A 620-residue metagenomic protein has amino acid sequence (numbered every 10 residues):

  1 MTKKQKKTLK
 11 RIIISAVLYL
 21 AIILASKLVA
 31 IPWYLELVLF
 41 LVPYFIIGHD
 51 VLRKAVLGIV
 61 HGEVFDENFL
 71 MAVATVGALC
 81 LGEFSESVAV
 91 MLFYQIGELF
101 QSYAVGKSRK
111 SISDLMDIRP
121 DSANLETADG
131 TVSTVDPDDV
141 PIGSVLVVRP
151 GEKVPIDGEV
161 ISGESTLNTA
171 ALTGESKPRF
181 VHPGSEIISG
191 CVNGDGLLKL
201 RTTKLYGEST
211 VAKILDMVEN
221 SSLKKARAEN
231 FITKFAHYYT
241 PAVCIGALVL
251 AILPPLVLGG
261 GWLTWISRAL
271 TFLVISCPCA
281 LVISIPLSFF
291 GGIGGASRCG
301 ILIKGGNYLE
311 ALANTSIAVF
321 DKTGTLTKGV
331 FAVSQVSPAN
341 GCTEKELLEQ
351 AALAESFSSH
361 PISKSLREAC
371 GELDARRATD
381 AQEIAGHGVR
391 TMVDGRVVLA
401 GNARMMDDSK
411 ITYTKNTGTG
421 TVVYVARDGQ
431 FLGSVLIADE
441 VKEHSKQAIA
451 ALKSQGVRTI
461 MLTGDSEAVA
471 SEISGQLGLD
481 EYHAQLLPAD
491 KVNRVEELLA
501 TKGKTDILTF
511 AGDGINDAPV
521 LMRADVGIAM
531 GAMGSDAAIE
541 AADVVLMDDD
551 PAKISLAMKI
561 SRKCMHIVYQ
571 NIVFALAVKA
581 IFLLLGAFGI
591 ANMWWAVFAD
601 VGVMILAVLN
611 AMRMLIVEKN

Functional and structural regions predicted by a protein language model:
M1-I14, Y239: N-terminal membrane topogenic signal
S15-V17, N230-G259, R268-F289, Y569-F598: Bilayer-spanning, highly hydrophobic alpha-helical transmembrane segments
I22-I23, L39-E126, D139-L146, K153 (+5 more regions): Actuator/coupling domain of P-type ATPases
V56-F65, F100-S113, L287-G306, M612-N620: Juxtamembrane helix-loop transition segments at the membrane interface in multi-pass membrane proteins
V60, A72, L172, F231 (+3 more regions): Conserved catalytic phosphorylation-site environment of P-type ATPases
R149, V333-V457, E467, Q476-V495: P-type ATPase nucleotide-binding
G395, G420-T421, R427-Q570: Conserved ATP-binding TGD loop and adjacent catalytic N/P-domain core of P-type ATPases
K502-T505, A542, M547-N620: Membrane-embedded transport module
